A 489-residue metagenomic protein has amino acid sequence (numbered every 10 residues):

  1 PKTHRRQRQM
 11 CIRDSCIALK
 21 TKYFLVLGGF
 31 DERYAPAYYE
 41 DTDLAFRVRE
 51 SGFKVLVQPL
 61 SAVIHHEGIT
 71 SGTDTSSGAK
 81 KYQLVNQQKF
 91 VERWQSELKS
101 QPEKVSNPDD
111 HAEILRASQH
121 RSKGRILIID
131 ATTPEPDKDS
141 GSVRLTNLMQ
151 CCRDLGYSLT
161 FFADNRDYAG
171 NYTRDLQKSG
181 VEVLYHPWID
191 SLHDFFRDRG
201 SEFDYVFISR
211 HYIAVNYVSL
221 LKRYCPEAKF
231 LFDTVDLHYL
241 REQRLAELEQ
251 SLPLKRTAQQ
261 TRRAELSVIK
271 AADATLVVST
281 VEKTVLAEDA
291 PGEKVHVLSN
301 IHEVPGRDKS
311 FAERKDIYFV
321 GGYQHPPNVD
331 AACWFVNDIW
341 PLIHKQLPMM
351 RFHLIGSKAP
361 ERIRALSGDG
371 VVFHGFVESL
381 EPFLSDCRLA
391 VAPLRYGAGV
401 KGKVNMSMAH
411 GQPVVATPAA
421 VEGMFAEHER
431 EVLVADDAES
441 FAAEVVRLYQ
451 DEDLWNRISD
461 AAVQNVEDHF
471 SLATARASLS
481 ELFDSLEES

Functional and structural regions predicted by a protein language model:
P1-R8, I12: Single conserved hydrophobic/aromatic residue that forms the stacking wall/gate of nucleotide- or nucleobase-binding
R5, T75-S142, L148, Y172-S179 (+1 more regions): Non-catalytic membrane-proximal stalk/linker segments that position and tether the catalytic domains
R13-G28, R33-A62: A short, conserved alpha-helix in the catalytic core of glycosyltransferases
D137, G141-T146, Q150, F161 (+4 more regions): Conserved catalytic-core segment of nucleotide-activated headgroup transferases in glycan assembly
E202-D204, D273, S385-G399, H410-P413: Acidic donor-binding loop of glycosyltransferase active sites
K403-M406, P413-T417: Short hydrophobic beta-strand element within catalytic cores of glycosyltransferases and related nucleotide-activated
V432-E439, R447-E452: Conserved acidic donor-binding segment of nucleotide-sugar-dependent glycosyltransferases
L454-D468, A475-E481, S485: A short, well-ordered alpha-helix in the C-terminal region of glycosyltransferases
